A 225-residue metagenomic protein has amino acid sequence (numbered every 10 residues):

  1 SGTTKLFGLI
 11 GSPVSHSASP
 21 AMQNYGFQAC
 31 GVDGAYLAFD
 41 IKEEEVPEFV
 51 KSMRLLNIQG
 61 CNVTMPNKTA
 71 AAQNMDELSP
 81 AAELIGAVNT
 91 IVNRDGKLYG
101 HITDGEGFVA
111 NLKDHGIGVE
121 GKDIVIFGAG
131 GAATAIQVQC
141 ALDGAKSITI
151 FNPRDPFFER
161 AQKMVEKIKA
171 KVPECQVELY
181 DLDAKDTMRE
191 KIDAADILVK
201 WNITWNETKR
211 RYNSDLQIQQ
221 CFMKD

Functional and structural regions predicted by a protein language model:
G2-H115, D225: Phosphate/diphosphate ligand-binding glycine-rich loop within oxidoreductases
L6, D123, K146-S147, Q176: Residues at the starts of beta-strands that form the adenosine-phosphate
G11, G100-G105, E120-A145, N152-R154: Glycine-rich adenosine-cofactor-binding loop
G31-F39, I148-T149, P173, V177: Short beta-strand elements in bilobed, periplasmic/extracellular small-molecule ligand-binding domains
Q59, K146, D193-D196: Conserved acidic residues
G107-L112, I117-V119, G131-V138, Q162 (+2 more regions): Active-site glycine-rich loop that binds ribose-phosphate moieties when present
D143-V172: NAD(P)-binding Rossmann-fold cofactor-contacting core
E174-D225: Rossmann-like adenosine-cofactor binding region
